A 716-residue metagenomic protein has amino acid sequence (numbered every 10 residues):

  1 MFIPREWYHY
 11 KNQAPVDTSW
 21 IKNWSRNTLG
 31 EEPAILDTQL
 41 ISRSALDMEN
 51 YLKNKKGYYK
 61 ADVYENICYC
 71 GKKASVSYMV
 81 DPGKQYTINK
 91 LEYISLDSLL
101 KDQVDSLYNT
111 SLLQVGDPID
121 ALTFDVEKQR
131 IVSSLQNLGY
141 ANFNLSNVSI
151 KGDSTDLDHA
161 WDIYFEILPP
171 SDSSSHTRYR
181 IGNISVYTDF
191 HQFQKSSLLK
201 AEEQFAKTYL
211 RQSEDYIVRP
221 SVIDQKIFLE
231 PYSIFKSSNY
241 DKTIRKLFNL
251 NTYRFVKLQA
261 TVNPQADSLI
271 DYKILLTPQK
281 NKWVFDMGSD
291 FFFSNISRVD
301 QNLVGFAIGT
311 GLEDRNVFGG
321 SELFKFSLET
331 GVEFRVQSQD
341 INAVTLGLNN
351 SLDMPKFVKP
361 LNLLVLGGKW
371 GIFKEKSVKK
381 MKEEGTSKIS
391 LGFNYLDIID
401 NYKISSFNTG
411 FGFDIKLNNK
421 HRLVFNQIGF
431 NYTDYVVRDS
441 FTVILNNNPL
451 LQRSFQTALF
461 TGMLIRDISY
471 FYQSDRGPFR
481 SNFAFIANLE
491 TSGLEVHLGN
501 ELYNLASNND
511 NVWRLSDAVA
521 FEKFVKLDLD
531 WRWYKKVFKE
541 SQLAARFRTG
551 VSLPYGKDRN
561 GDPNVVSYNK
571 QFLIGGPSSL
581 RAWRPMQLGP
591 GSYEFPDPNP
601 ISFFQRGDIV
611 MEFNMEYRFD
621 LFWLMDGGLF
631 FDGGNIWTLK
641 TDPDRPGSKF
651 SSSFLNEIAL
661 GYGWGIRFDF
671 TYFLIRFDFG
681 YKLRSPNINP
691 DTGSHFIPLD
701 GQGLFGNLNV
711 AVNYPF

Functional and structural regions predicted by a protein language model:
M1-L29, N295-S297, V332-T345, E384 (+2 more regions): Hydrophobic alpha-helical membrane segments
M1-N249, L258, L269: Interaction-mediating elements
G71, P278-K280, T491, F538 (+2 more regions): A generic beta-sheet turn/junction motif
V80-K84, S95-D97, F165-P169, T188 (+12 more regions): Flexible glycine-/small-residue-rich
L100-Q103, Y216-I217, K236-A484, R581-A582 (+5 more regions): Gram-negative/organellar outer-membrane beta-barrel architecture
G152, L250, V256-L258, N614-D620 (+1 more regions): Extended serine/threonine-enriched, polar tracts that run as long, contiguous segments within proteins
T208-Y209, D290-D300, V424-F619, L629-S651: C-terminal outer-membrane beta-barrel translocator/porin domains of Gram-negative envelope proteins and their
